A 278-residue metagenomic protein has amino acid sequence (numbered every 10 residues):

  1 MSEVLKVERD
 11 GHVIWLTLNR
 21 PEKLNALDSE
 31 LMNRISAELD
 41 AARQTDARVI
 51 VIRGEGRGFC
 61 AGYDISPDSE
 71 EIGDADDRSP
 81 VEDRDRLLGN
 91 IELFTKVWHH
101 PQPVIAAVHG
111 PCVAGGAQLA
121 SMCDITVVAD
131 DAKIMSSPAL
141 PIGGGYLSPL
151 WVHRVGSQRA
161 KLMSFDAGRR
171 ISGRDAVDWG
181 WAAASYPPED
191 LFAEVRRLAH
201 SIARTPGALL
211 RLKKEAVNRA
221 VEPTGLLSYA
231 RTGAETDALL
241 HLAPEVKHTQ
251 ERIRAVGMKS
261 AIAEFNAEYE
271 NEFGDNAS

Functional and structural regions predicted by a protein language model:
M1-D10, A167-G173, A193, H200 (+1 more regions): C-terminal alpha-helix plus adjacent terminal tail
M1-E55, S278: Conserved CoA-thioester-binding segment of acyl-CoA-metabolizing enzymes
L16, R20, R34-I35, I52 (+5 more regions): Terminal peptide-recognition signature
E30-R34, G89, K96, E194 (+1 more regions): Charged catalytic carboxylate motif
L31, V49, I72-G73, I171 (+1 more regions): Ligand-binding pocket scaffold of soluble enzyme catalytic domains
E38-A41, G89-P101: Catalytic-core regions built around general acid/base machinery
G54-L93, C112, L140, G257: Glycine- (often His-adjacent) and acidic-residue-rich active-site loop that binds/positions the CoA thioester
T95-G207: Crotonase-fold acyl-CoA enzyme core
